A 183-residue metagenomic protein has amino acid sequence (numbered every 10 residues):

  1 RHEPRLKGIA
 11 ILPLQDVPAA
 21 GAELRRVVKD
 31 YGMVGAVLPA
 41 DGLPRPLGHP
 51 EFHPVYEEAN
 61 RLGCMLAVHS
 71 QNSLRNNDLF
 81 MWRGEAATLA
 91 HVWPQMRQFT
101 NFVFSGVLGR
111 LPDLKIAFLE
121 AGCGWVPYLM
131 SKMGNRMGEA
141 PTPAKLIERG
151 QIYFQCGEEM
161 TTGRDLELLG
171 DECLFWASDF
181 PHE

Functional and structural regions predicted by a protein language model:
E3-K7, L12, V17-P18, E23-F175: Catalytic pocket-lining loop regions of alpha/beta-barrel enzymes, especially the amidohydrolase/enolase/GH5 lineages
D179-F180: Active-site metal-binding loops of divalent metal-dependent hydrolases
